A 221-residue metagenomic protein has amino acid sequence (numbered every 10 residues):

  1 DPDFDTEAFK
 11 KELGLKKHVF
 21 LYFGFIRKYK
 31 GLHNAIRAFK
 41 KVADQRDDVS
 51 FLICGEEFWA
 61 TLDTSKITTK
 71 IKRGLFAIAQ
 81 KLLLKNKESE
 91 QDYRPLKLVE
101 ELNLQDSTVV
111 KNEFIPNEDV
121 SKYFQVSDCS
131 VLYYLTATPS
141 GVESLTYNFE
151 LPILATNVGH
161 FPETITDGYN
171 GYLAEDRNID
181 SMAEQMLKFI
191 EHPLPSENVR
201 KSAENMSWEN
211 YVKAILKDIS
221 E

Functional and structural regions predicted by a protein language model:
D1-E12, K16, P193, E221: Acidic anion/phosphate-binding donor-loop and adjacent secondary structure in glycosyltransferase catalytic cores
G14-K30, I36-F39, F51-E57: Conserved donor-binding/catalytic core segment of Leloir-type glycosyltransferases
T64-S121: Nucleotide-activated donor-binding/catalytic signature segment of Leloir-type glycosyltransferases, i.e., the conserved
K122-P139, L151: Acidic donor-binding loop of glycosyltransferase active sites
L132, T146, P152-A155, I165: Short hydrophobic beta-strand element within catalytic cores of glycosyltransferases and related nucleotide-activated
S144-L145, V158-G168, Y172-L173: Short acidic/histidine- and often glycine-rich active-site loop of Leloir-type glycosyltransferases that engages
D167-G168, Y172-I179, M186-P193: Conserved acidic donor-binding segment of nucleotide-sugar-dependent glycosyltransferases
P193-S220: A charged, aromatic-enriched C-terminal amphipathic alpha-helix characteristic of glycosyltransferases across folds
